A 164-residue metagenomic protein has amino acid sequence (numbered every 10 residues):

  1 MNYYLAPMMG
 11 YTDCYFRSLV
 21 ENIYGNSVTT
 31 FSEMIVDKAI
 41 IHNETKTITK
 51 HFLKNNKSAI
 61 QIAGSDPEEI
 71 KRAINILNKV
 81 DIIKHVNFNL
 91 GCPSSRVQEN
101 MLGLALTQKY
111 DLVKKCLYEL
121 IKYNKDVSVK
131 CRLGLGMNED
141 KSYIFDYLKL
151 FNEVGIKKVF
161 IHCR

Functional and structural regions predicted by a protein language model:
M1-N2, I40-N56, H85, L120-K130: Generic structural signal for short, solvent-exposed loop/turn connectors between secondary structure elements
Y3-P7, T30-S32, S58-I62, V86-F88 (+2 more regions): Hydrophobic faces of well-ordered beta-strands that scaffold small-molecule active sites in alpha/beta enzyme cores
L5-M8, F31-S32, S94, M101-L104: Generic secondary-structure boundary/loop-capping signal
M8-V80: Glycine-rich, positively charged N-terminal anion/phosphate-binding segment
Y11, S65, C92, L104 (+1 more regions): Gly/Ser/Thr-rich helix-start
N22-G25, K71-V86, L90-N100, Y110-R164: Alpha/beta enzyme core
T45-L53, S95-L104: An active-site metal/cofactor-coordinating segment within enzyme catalytic domains
T107: Aromatic- and acidic-residue-enriched carbohydrate-binding clefts of CAZyme catalytic domains
